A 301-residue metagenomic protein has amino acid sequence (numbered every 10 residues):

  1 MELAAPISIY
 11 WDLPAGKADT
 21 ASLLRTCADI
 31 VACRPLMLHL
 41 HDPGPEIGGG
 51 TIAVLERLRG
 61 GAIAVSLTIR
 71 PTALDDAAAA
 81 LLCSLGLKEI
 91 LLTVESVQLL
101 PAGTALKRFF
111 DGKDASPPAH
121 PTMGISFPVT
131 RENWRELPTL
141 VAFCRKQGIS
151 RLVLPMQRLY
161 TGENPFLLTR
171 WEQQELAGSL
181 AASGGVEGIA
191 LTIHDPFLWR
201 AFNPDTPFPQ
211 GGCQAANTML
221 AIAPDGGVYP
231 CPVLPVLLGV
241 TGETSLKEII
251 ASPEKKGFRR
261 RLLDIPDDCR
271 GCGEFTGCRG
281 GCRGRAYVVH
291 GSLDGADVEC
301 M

Functional and structural regions predicted by a protein language model:
M1-A4, G184-E187, T276: Short, surface-exposed loop and linker segments with low hydrophobicity and enrichment for Pro/Ser/Thr
E2-P155: Conserved glycine-rich "GG(E/T)P / GGGxP" loop and the immediately following alpha-helix in the radical SAM core
Y10, D195-M301: Accessory C-terminal segments flanking Radical SAM cores
V31, R59, C83, R145 (+4 more regions): Alpha-helix boundary recognition
L85-D225, Y229-L238: Radical SAM enzyme [4Fe-4S]-AdoMet core and its adjacent flexible, acidic and glycine-rich loops/tails across
